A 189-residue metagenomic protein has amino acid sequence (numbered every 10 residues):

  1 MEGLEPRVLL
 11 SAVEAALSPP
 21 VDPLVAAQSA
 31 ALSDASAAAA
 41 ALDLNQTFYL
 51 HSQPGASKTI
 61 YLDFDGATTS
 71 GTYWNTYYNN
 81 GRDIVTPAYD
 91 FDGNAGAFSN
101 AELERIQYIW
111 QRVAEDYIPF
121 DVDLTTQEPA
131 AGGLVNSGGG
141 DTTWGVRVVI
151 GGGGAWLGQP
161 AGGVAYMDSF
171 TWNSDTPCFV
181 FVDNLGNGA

Functional and structural regions predicted by a protein language model:
M1-L24: Subset of Sec-pathway N-terminal targeting signals
R7-V8, P87, V180: Flexible, active-site-adjacent loop/turn segments at secondary-structure boundaries
A16-A26, A30-P54: N-terminal module-boundary/linker segments of secreted carbohydrate-active enzymes
L17-P20, Y78, G138: Generic preference for flexible, low-structure residues
A40-T72, E102-A189: Metzincin-family zinc-dependent endopeptidase catalytic domain
S70-A101: A solvent-exposed, charged loop/short amphipathic helix patch at secondary-structure junctions
